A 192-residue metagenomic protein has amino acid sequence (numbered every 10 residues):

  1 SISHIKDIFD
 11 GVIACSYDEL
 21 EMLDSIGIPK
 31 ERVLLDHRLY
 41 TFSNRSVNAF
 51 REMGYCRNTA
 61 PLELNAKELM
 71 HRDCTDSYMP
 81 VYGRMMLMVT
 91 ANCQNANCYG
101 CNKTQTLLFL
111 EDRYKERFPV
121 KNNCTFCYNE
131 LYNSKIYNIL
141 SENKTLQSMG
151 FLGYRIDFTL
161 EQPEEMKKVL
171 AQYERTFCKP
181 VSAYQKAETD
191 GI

Functional and structural regions predicted by a protein language model:
S1-I192: Active-site pocket-lining/capping segments in soluble small-molecule metabolic enzymes
